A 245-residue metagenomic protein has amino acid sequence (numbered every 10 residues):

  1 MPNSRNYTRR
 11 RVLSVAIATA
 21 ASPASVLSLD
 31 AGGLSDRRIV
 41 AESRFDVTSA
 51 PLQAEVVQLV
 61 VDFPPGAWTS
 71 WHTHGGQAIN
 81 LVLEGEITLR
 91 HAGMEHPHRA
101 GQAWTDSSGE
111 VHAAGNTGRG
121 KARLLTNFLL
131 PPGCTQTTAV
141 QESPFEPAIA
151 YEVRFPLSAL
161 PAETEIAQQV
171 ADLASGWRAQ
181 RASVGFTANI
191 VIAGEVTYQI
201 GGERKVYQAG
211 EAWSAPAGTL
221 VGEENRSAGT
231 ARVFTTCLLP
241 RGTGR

Functional and structural regions predicted by a protein language model:
P2-A20: N-terminal secretory signal peptides and thylakoid transit peptides that target proteins across membranes
A24-A41: C-terminal segment of N-terminal export signals and the immediately downstream linker at the start of the mature
V57-T73, S107-S108, E165-S183, A217: Conserved short histidine dyad/triad with adjacent acidic residue
W68-S70, T88, W104, S108-G115 (+3 more regions): Histidine-centered metal-chelating micro-motifs
G75-A92, V184-G201: Glycine- and acidic-residue-biased ligand/ion/polar-headgroup-sensing regions
A92-G109, G202-G218: Short acidic-glycine-tyrosine-enriched beta hairpin
G109-T135, G218-G244: Ligand-binding loop in jelly-roll beta-barrel domains
C134-L160: Surface-exposed beta-loop interaction hotspot
